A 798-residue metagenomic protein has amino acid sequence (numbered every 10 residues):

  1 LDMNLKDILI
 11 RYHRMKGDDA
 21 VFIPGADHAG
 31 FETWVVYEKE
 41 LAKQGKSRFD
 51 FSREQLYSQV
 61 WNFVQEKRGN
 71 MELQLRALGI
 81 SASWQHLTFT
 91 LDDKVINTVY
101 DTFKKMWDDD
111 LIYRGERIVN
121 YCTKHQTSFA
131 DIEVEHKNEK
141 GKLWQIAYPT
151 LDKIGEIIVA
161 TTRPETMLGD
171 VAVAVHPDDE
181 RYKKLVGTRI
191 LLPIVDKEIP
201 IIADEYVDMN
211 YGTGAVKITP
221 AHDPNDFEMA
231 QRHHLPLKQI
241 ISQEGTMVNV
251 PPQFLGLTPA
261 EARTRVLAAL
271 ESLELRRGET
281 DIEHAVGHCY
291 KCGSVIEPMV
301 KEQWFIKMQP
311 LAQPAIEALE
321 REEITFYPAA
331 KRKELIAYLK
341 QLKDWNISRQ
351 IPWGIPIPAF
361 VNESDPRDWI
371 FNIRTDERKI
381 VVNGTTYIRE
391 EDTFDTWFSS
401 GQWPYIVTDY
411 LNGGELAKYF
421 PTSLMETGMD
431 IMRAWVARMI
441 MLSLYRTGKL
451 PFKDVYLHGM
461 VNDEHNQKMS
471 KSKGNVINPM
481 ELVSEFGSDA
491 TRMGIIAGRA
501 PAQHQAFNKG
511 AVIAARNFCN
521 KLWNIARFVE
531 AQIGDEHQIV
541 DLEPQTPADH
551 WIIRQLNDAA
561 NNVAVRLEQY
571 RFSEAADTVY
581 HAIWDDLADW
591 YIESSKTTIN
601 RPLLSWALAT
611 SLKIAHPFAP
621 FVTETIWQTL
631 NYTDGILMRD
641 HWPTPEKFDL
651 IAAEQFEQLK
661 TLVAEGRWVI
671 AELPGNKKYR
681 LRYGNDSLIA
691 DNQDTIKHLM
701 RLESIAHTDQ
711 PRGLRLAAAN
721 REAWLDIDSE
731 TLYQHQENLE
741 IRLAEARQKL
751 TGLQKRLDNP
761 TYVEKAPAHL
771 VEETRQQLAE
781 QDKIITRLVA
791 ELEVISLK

Functional and structural regions predicted by a protein language model:
L1-D178, I202, T219-R232, P236-P251 (+9 more regions): N-terminal, positively charged nucleic-acid-binding surface of large information/translation enzymes
L1-R14, D18, A26-D27, V95-T98 (+7 more regions): Structured ligand/cofactor/substrate-binding pocket environments in proteins
D27, T123, F129-E135, Y387 (+4 more regions): Acidic, turn-prone loop/beta-hairpin segments
R53-Y57, A82-F89, D208-V216, T246-P252 (+11 more regions): Glycine- and acidic
L75, N517-E530, D549-D558, A576-S595 (+2 more regions): Core structural elements
D92-Q126, E133-E135, A147, Y338-W397 (+1 more regions): Gly/Pro-rich turn-and-neighbor structural signature
H288-C292, V461-H465, M469-Q545, N631-Y632 (+3 more regions): Catalytic adenosine-cofactor/nucleotide-binding cores of aminoacyl-tRNA synthetases and other
I513, N631-K798: C-terminal low-complexity, glycine/proline- and small-hydrophobic-enriched intrinsically disordered tails that act as
